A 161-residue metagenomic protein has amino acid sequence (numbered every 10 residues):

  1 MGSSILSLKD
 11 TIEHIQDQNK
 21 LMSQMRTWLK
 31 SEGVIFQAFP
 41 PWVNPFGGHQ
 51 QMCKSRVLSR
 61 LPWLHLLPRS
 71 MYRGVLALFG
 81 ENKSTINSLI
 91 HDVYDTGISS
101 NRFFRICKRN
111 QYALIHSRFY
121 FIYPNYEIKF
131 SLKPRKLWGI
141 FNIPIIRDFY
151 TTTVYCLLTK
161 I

Functional and structural regions predicted by a protein language model:
M1: Short conserved loop adjoining the S-adenosyl-L-methionine
S4: Conserved acidic residues
S7: A conserved beta-strand element that flanks and buttresses the S-adenosyl-L-methionine
D10-H14: A short His-aromatic
N19-W28, V34-L157: S-adenosyl-L-methionine-dependent methyltransferase catalytic module, highlighting the catalytic core
